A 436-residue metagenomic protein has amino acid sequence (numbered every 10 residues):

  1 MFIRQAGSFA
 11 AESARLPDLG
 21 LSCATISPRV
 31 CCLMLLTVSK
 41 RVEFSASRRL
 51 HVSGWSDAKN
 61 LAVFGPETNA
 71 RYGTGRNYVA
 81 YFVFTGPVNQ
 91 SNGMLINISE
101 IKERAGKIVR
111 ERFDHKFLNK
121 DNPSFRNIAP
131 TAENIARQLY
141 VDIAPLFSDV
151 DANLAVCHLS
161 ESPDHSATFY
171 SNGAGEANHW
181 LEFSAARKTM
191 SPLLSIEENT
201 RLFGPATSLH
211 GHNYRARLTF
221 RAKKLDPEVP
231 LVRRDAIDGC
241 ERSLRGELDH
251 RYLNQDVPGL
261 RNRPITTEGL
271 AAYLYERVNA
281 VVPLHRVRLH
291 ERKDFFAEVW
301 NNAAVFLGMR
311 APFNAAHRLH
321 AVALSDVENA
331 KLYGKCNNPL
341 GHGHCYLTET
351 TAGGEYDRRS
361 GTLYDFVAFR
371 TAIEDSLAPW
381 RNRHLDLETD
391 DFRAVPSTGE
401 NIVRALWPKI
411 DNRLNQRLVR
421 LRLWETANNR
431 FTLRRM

Functional and structural regions predicted by a protein language model:
C23, C31-C32: Cysteine-centered motifs
L33-M436: Charge-rich, low-complexity N-terminal segments
